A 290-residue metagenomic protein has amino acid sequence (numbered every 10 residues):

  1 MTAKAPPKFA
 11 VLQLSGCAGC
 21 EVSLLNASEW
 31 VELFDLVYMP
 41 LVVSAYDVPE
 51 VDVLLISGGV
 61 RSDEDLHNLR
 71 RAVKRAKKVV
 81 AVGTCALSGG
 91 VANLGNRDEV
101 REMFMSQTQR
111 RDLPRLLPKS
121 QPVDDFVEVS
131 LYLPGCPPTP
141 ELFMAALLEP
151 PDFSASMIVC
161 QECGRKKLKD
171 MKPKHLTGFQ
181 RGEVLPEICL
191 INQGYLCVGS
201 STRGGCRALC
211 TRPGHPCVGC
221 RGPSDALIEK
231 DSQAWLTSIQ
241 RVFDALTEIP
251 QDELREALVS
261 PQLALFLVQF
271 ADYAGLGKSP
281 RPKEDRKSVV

Functional and structural regions predicted by a protein language model:
M1-L55, E64-L66, R70-K78, E102-L133 (+1 more regions): Iron-sulfur (Fe-S) cluster-binding modules
G58-V60, T84: Short glycine-/small-residue-rich Rossmann-like dinucleotide-binding loops
V80-V82: Active-site neighborhood of phospho(di)ester-bond hydrolases with catalytic His/Asp-centered motifs
C85-G90: Short gly/pro/ser/thr-enriched loop/turn and capping motifs at secondary-structure boundaries
N93: Short aromatic-enriched loop/helix-cap "lid" or pocket-rim segments at secondary-structure transitions that line
N96-V100: Short, hinge-like loop/turn segments at secondary-structure boundaries
